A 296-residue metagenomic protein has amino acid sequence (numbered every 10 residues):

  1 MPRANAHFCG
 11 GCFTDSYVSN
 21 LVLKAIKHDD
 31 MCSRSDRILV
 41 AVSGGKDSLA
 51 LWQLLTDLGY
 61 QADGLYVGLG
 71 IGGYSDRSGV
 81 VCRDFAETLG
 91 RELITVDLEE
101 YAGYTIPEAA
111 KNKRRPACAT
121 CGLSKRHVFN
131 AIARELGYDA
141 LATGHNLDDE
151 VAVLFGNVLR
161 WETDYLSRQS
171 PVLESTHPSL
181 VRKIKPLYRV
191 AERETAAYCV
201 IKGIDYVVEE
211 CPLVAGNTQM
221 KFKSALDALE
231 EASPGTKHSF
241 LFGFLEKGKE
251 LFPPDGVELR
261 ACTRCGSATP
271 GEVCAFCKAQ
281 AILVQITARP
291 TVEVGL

Functional and structural regions predicted by a protein language model:
M1-R168, V172, T176, L180 (+2 more regions): ATP-dependent adenylation/nucleotidyltransferase module used to activate substrates
M1-Y17, K24, D30-I38, D63 (+1 more regions): ATP/NTP-dependent adenylation/nucleotidyl-transfer catalytic domains that generate, transfer, or process NMP-activated
